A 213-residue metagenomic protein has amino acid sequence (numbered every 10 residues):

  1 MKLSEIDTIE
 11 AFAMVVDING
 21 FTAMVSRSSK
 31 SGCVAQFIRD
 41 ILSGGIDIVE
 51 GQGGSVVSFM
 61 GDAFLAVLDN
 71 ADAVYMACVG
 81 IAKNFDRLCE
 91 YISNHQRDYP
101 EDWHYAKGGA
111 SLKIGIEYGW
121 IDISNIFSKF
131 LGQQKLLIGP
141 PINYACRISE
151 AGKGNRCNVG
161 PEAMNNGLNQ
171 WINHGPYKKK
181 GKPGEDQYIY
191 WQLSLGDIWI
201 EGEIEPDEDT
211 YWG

Functional and structural regions predicted by a protein language model:
M1, D122, Y144, G152-G213: Intrinsically disordered, glycine/charged-rich C-terminal tails and inter-domain linkers that flank nucleotidyl cyclase
K2-M76: Catalytic NTP-binding/metal-coordinating core of nucleotidyl cyclase/transferase enzymes
A13-V15, S111-G115, N158: Short glycine-aspartate micro-motif
T22-V25, K83, Y91-S93: Glycine- and small hydrophobic-enriched segments that form the cores of compact globular domains
I48-A73, E90-I138: Catalytic core of nucleotidyl cyclases, primarily class III adenylyl/guanylyl cyclases
A77-N84: Short amphipathic alpha-helices in soluble, non-transmembrane regions that often serve as interface/regulatory elements
I138-A145: Amphipathic alpha-helical transducer elements in NTP-driven molecular machines
I148: Extracellular/oxidizing-compartment recognition motifs
